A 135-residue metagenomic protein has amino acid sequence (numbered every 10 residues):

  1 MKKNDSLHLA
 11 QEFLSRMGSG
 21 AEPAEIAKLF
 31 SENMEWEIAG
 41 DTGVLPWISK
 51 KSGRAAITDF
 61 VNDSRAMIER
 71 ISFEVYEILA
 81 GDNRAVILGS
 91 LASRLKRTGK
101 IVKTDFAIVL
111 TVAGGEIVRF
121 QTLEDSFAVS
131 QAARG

Functional and structural regions predicted by a protein language model:
K2-D5, N62-G135: A beta-strand edge to alpha-helix "cap/lid" segment located at domain peripheries
K2-E35: Short acidic-aromatic low-complexity motifs
L7, F13-M17, K51-G53, I57 (+2 more regions): A short linear-motif detector with a strong N-terminal bias
R16, W47, R119: Short, flexible active-site loop motifs that bind/organize anionic cofactors or intermediates
P23, S31-D82: A solvent-exposed, acidic/Ser-Thr-rich amphipathic alpha-helical stretch
